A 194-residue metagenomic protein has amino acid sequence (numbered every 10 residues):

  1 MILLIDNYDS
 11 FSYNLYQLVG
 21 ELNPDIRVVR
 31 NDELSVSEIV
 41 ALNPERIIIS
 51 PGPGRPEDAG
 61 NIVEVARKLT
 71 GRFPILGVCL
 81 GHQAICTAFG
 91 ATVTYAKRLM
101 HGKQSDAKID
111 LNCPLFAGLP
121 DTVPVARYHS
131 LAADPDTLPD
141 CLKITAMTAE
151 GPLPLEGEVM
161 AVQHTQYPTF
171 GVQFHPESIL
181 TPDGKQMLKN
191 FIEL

Functional and structural regions predicted by a protein language model:
M1-L3: Extreme N-terminal starter segment of soluble prokaryotic enzymes
Y16-D25: Two-component/phosphorelay signaling modules centered on CheY-like receiver
D25-N31: Short hydrophobic/Thr-rich beta-strand motif most characteristic of the beta2 strand and flanking loop of CheY-like
S35-N43: Short amphipathic alpha-helix with an adjacent loop that forms part of the alpha/beta core around
N43-E45, P176: Proline-aspartate-enriched helix->loop->beta-strand connector
E45-G118, T122-P124, L188-N190: Cysteine-nucleophile active-site neighborhood
C113-Y167: Catalytic beta-strand/loop cores that center a nucleophilic Ser/Cys/Thr and support acyl-enzyme chemistry
I179-L194: Acyltransferase
